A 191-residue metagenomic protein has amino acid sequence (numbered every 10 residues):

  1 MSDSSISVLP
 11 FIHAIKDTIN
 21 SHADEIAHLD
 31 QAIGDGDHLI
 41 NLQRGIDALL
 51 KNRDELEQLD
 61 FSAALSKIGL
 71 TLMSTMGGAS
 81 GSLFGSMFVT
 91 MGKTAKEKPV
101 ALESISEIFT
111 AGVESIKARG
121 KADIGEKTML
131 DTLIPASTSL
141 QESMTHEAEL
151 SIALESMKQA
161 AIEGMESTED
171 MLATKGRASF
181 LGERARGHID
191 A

Functional and structural regions predicted by a protein language model:
M1-A191: N-terminal loops that bind phosphate or other acidic moieties and the adjacent beta-alpha structural core
